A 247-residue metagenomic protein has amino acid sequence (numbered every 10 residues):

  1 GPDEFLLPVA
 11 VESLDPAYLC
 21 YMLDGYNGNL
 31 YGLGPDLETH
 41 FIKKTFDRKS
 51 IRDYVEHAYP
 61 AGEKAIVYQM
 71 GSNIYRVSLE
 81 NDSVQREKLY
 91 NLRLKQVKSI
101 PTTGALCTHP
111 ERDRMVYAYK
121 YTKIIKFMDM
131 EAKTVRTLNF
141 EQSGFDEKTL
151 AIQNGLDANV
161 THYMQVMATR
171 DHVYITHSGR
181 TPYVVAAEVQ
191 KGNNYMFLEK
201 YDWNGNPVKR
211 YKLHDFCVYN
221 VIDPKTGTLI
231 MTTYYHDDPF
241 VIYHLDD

Functional and structural regions predicted by a protein language model:
G1-G25, R48, L94, L213-Y219: Blade-loop segments of beta-propeller domains
F5-P8, L23-Y68, N91: Asp-box/WD-like beta-propeller blade repeats and closely related beta-sheet repeat scaffolds
P8-P16, Y54-A61, S99-R114, A118-Y119 (+2 more regions): Structural signature of eukaryotic scaffold interfaces centered on beta-propeller domains
L19-C20, A65-I66, M115, V173 (+1 more regions): Hydrophobic beta-strand positions that form the internal "hydrophobic ladder" of WD40/Gbeta-like beta-propeller blades
R76-S78, E188-N206, H244-D246: Beta-propeller blade signature
Q142-N154, W203-K225: Conserved blade-ending motifs and adjacent loop-strand segments that build the rim/top face of beta-propeller domains
D171, I175-N194, P239-Y243: Short, conserved, GDST-rich strand-edge loop motifs in beta-rich repeat architectures
V221-D247: Blade-level signature of beta-propeller repeat domains, shared across WD40, Kelch, NHL, RCC1 and BNR/Asp-box propellers
